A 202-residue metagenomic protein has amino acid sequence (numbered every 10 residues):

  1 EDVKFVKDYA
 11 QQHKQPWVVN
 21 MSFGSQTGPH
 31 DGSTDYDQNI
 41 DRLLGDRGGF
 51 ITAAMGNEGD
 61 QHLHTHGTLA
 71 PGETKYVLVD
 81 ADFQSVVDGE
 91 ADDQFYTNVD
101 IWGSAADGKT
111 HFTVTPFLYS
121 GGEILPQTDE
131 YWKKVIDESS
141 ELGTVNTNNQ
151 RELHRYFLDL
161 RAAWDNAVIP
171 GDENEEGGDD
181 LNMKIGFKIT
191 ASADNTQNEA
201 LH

Functional and structural regions predicted by a protein language model:
E1-H202: Loop-rich non-cytosolic ectodomains and luminal regions
